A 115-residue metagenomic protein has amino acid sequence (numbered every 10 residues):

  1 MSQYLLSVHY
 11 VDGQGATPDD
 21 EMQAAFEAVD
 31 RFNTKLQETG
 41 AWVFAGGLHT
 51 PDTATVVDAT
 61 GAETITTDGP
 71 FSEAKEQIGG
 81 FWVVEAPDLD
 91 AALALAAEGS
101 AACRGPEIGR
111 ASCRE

Functional and structural regions predicted by a protein language model:
M1-R114: Conserved, structured core segments of small domains
